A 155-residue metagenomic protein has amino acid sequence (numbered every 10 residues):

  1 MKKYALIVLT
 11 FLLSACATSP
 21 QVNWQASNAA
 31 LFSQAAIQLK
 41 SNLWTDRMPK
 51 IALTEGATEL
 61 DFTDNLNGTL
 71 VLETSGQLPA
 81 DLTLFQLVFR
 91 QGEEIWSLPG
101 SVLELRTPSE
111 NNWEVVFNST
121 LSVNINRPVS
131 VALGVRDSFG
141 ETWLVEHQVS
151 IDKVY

Functional and structural regions predicted by a protein language model:
M1-Y4: Positively charged n-region of N-terminal signal peptides that target proteins for export
L12-A15: C-terminal motif of bacterial Sec signal peptides marking the signal peptidase cleavage site
A17-P20: Bacterial signal peptide processing site
N23-T45: Post-signal peptide N-terminal segment of mature Sec-exported envelope proteins
T45-E73: Contiguous beta-strand segments within globular domains
E73-L78, E94-V145: Short, solvent-exposed, Trp/other aromatic-anchored flexible loops in extracytoplasmic proteins
L78-F85: Short, hydrophobic/aromatic beta-strand segments
T142-Y155: Short beta-strand elements
